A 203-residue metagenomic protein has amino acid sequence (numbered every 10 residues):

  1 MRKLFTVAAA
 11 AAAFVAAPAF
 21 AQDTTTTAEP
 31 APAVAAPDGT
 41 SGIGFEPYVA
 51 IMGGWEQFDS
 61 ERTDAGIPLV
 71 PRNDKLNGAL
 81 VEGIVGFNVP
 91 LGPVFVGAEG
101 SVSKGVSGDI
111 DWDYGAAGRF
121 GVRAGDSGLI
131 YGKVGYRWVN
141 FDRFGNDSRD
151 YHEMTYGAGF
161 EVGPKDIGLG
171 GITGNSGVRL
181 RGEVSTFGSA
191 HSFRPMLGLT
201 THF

Functional and structural regions predicted by a protein language model:
M1-Q22: Gram-negative bacterial Sec-dependent N-terminal signal peptides
F5, F20-F203: Gram-negative outer-membrane beta-barrel domains
